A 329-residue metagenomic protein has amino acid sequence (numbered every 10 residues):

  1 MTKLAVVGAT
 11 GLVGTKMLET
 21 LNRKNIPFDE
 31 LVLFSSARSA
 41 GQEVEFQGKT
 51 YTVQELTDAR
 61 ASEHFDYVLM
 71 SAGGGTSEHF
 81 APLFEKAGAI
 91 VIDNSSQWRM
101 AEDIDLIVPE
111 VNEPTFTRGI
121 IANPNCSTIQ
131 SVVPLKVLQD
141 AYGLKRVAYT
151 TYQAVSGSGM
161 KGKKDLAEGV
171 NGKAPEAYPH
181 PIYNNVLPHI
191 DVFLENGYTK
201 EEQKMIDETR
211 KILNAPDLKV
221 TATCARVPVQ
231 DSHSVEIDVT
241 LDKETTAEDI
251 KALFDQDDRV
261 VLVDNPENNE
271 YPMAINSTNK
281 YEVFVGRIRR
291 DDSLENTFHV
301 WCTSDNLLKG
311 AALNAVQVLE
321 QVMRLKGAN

Functional and structural regions predicted by a protein language model:
M1-I182, D217-K219, V283-F284, I288-S293 (+3 more regions): N-terminal Rossmann-like NAD(P) cofactor-binding subdomain of oxidoreductases, focused on the glycine-rich
V68, V155-N329: Charged docking surfaces used in two-component/phosphorelay signaling
